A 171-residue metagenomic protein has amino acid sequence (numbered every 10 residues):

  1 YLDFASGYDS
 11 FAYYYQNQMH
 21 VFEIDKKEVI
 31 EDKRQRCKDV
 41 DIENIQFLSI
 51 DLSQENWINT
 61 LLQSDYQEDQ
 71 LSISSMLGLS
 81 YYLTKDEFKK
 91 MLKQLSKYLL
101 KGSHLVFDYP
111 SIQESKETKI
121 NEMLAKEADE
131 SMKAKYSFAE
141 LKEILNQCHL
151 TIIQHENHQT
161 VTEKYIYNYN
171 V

Functional and structural regions predicted by a protein language model:
L2-V171: Alpha-helical subdomain
